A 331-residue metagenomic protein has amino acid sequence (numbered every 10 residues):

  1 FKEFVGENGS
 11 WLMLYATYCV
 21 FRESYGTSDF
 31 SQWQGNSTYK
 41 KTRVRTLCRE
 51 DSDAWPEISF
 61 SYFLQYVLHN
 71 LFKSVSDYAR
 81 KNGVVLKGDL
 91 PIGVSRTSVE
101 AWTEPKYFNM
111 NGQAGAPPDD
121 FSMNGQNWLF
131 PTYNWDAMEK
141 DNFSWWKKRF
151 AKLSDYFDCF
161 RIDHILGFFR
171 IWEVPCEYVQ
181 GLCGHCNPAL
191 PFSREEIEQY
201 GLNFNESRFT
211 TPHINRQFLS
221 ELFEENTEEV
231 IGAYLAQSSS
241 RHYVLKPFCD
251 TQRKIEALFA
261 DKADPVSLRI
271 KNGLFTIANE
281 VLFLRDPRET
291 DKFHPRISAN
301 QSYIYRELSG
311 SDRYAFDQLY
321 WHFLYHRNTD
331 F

Functional and structural regions predicted by a protein language model:
F1-F331: Catalytic cores of glycan-processing enzymes that make or break glycosidic bonds
